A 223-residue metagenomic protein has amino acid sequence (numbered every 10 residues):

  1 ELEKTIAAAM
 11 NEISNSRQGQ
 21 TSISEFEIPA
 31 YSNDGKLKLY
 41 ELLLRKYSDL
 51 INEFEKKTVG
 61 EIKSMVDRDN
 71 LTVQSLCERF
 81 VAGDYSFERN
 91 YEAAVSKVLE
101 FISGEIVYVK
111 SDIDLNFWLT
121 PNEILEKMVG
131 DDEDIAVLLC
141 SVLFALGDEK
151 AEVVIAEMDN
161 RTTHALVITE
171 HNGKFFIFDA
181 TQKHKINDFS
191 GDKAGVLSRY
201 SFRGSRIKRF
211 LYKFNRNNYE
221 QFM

Functional and structural regions predicted by a protein language model:
E1-M223: A structural boundary/capping signal
